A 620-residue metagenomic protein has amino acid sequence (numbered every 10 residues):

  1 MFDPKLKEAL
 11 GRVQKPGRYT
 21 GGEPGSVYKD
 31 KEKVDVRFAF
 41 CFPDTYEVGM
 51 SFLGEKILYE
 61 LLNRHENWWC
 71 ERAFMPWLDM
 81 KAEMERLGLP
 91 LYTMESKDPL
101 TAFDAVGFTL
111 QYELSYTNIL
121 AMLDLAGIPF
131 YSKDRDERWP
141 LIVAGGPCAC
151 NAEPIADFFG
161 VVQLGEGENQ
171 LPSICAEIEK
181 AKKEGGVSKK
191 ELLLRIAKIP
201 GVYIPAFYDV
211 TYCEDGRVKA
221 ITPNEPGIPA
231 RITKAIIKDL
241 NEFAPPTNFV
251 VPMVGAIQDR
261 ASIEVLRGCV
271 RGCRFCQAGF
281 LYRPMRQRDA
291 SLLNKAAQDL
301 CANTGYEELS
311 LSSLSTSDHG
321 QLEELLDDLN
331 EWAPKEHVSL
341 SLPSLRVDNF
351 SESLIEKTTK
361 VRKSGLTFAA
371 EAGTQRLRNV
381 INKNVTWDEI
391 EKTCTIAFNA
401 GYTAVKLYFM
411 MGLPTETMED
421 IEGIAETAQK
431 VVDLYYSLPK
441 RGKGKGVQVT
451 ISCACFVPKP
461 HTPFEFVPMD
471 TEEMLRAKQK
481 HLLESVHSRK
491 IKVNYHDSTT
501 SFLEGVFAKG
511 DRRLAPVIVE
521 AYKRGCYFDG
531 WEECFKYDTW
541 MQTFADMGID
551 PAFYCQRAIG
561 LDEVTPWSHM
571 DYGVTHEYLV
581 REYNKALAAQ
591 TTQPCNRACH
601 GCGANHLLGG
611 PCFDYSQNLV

Functional and structural regions predicted by a protein language model:
M1-V27, F38-F40, H487-V620: Radical SAM enzyme core and accessory elements
K7-A39, Y46-E47, P205, T211 (+3 more regions): N-terminal [4Fe-4S]-dependent radical SAM core
F38-D44, L62, V250-Q277, C301 (+2 more regions): N-terminal pre-triad scaffold of radical SAM enzymes
F40-C41, T45, L114, D299-K406 (+3 more regions): Conserved SAM/AdoMet-binding glycine-rich loop
F52, G255-S291, G601-L619: Canonical Radical SAM [4Fe-4S] cluster-binding loop centered on the CxxxCxxC motif and its immediate flanking residues
N67-D79: A short beta-strand-loop structural module common to alpha/beta enzyme folds
P76-P223, P463-D511, V519-E533: Glycine-rich beta-alpha loop elements in corrinoid/cobalamin-binding modules across cobalamin-dependent enzymes
L78-D79, P154, D209-C213, G320 (+8 more regions): Flexible glycine/acidic-rich beta-alpha junction loops that bind and position SAM and/or redox cofactors in anaerobic
